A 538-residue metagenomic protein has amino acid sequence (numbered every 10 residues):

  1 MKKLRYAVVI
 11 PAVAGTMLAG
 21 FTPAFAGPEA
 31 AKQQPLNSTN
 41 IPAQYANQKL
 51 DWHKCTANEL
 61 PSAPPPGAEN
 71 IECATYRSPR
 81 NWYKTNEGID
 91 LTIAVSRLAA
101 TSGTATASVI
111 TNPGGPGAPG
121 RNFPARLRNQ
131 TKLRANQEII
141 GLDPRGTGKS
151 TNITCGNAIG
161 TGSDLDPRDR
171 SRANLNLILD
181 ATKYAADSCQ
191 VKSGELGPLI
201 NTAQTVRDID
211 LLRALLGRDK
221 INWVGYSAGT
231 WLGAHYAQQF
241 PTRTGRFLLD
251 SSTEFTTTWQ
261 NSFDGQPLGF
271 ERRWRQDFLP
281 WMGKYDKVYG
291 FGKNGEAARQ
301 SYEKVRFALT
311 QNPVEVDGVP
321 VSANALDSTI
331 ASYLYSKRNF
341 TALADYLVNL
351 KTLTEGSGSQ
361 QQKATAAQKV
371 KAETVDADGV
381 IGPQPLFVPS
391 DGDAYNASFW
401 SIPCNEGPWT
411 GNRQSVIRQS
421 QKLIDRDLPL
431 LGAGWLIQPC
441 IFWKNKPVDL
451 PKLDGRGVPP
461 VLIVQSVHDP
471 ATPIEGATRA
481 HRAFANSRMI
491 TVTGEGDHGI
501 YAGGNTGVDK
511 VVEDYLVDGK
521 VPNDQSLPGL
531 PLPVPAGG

Functional and structural regions predicted by a protein language model:
K2-I10, A19-R172, E296, Q300 (+3 more regions): Catalytic-loop region of hydrolases
P28-Q34, T39-Q44, R299-P459: Alpha/beta-hydrolase fold active-site neighborhood
C155-D166, H235-A297, V348-E355, A364-Q368: A catalytic-pocket lid/entrance helix-loop region that shapes and gates access to the active site across common
G162-L215: Alpha/beta-hydrolase active-site loop
R218-S227: Alpha/beta-hydrolase fold nucleophile elbow
G457, L462-Q465, D469: Short beta-strand/loop motif that positions the catalytic acidic residue of the alpha/beta-hydrolase fold
P470-E475: Conserved alpha/beta-hydrolase "acid-adjacent" motif
G496-T506: Catalytic histidine-centered segment of alpha/beta-hydrolase-like enzymes
